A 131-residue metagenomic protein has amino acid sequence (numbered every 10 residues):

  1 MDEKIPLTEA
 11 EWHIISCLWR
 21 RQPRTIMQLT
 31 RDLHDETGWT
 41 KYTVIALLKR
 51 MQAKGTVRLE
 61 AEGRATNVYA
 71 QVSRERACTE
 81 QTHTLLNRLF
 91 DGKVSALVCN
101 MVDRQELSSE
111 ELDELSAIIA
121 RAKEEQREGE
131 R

Functional and structural regions predicted by a protein language model:
I5-A10, E62-Q81: Short, cationic-aromatic polyanion-contact patches
E9-C17, Q28: Pre-recognition alpha-helix immediately N-terminal to the DNA-recognition helix within helix-turn-helix or winged-helix
R24-D32: Short acidic, hydrophobic short linear motifs in intrinsically disordered regions
R31-W39: Short helix-coil junctions and helix-kink-helix linkers
I45-K49: Short, hydrophobic-biased segments on the C-terminal half of alpha helices that form "recognition helices"
G55: Glycine-centered, phosphate/nucleic-acid-interacting loop/turn motifs that mediate DNA/RNA or nucleotide
S73-V98: Conserved segment of winged-helix/HTH DNA-binding domains
E80, D103-R131: C-terminal regulatory/oligomerization modules of transcriptional regulators
